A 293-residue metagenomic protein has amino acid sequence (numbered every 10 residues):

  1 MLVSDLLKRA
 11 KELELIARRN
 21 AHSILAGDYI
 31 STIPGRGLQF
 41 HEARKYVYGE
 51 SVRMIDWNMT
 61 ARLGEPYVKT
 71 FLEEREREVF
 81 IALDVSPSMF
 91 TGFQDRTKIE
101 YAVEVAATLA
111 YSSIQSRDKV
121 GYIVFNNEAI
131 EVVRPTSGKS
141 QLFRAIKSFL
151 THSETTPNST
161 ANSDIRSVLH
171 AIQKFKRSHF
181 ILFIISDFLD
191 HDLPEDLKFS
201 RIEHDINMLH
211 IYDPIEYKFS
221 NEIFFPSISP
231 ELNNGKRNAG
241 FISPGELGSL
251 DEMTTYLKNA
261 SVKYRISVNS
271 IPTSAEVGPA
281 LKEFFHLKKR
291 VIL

Functional and structural regions predicted by a protein language model:
M1-Y29, K45-E50, M59, V68-E100 (+2 more regions): Exposed, interaction-prone extracellular/peripheral surfaces
I33-G37: A positional/architectural concept
R53-L63: N-terminal low-complexity, intrinsically disordered segments
